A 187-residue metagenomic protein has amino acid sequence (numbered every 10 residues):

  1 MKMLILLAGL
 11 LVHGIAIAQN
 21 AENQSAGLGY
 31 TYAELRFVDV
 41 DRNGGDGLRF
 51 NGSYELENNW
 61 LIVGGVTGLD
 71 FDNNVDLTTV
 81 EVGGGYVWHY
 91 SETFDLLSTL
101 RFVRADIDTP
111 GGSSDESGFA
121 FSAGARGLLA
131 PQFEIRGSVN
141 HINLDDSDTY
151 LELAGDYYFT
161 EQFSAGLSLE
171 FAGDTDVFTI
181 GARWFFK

Functional and structural regions predicted by a protein language model:
H13-I15: N-terminal signal peptide c-region/cleavage motif recognized by signal peptidases
I17-D70, K187: Short glycine/proline- and aromatic-enriched beta-strand/turn motifs that initiate or cap beta-hairpins
G29, G44-L48, D76-V80, D115-F121 (+2 more regions): Residues that define the transmembrane beta-barrel architecture of outer-membrane proteins
A33-L35, G52, I62-G64, G84 (+5 more regions): Membrane-embedded beta-strand positions of outer-membrane beta-barrel proteins
F37-D41, L56-N58, V66-D70, W88 (+5 more regions): Transmembrane beta-strands of outer-membrane beta-barrel pores
N58-G64, S91-L96, G127-G137, Y157-L167: Repeated loop/turn-to-beta-strand initiation elements of outer-membrane beta-barrel proteins
T79-E81, G85, S91-N140: Detector for outer-membrane/organellar transmembrane beta-barrel domains, recognizing the amphipathic beta-strand
V82, L151-Q162, T175-K187: Outer-membrane beta-barrel "beta-signal"
